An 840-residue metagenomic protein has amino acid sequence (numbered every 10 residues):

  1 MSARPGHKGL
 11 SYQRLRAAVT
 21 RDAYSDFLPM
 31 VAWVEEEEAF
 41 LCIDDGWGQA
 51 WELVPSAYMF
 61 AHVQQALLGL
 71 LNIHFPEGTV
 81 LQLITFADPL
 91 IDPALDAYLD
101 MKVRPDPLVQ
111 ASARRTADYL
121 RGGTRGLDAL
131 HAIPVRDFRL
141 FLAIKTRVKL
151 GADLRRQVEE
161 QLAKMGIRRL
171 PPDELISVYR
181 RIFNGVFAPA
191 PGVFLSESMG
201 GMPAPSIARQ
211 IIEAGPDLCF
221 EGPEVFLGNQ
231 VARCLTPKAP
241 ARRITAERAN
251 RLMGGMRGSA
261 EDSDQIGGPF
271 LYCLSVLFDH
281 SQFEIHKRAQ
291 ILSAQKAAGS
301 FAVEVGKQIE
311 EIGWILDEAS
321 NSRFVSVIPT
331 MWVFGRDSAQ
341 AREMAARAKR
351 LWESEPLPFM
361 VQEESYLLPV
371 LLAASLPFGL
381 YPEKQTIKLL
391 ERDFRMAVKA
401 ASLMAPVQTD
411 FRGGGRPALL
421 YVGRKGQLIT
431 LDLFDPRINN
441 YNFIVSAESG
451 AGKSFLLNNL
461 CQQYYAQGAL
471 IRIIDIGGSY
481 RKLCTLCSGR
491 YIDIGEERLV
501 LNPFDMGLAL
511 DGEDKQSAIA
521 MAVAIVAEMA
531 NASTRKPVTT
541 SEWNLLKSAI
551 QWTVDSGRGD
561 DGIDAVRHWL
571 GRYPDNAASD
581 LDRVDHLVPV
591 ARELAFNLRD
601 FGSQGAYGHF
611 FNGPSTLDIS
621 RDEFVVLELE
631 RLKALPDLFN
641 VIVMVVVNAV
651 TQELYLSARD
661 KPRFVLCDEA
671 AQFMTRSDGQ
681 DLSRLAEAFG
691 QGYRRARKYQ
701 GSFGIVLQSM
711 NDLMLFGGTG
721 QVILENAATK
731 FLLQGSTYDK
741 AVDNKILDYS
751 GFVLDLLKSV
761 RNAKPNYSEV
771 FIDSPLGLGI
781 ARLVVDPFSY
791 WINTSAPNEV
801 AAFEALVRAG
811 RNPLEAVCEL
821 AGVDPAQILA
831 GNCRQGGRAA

Functional and structural regions predicted by a protein language model:
M1-P406: Extended, folded cores of ATP/NTP-driven motor/assembly subunits in large transport and secretion machines
Q64-P76, L371-I429, D435, I476-G701 (+3 more regions): P-loop NTPase motor domains
D128-H131, L433, G512-R567, N711-A840: P-loop NTPase motor core of the ASCE superfamily
V445: Hydrophobic anchor at the beta1->P-loop junction of P-loop NTPases
G450: Walker A (P-loop) phosphate-binding loop of P-loop NTPases
K453: Conserved lysine of the Walker
L456: Hydrophobic positions on the alpha1 helix immediately C-terminal to the Walker A/P-loop
Q462-R472, C487: Post-Walker A helix-loop "phosphate-sensing" segment adjacent to the P-loop in P-loop NTPases
